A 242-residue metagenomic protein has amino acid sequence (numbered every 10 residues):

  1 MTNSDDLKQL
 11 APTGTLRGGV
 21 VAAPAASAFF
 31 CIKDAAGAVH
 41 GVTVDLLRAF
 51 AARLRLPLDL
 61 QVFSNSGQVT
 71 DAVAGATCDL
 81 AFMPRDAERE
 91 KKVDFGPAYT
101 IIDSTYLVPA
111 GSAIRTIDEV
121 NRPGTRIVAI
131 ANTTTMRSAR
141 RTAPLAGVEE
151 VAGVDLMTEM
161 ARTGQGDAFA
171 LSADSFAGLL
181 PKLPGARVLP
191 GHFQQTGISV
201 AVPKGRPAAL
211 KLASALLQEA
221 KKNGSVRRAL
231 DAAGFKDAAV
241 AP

Functional and structural regions predicted by a protein language model:
M1-K8, T134-E149, Q218-P242: Ligand-binding clefts/hinges and TM-proximal coupling segments of bilobed small-molecule sensing domains
M1-P84, R89, E150, N223 (+1 more regions): Extracytoplasmic small-molecule ligand-binding "clamshell" domains of the periplasmic binding protein/Venus flytrap
F29-A35, L47-P57, G96, T133-A152 (+2 more regions): Ligand-binding cleft/hinge of the Venus flytrap
F50, A72-A74, V120, M160-R162 (+2 more regions): Hydrophobic residues within well-ordered alpha-helices
G67, D71, M83-K92, S138 (+1 more regions): A ligand-binding cleft/hinge motif common to bilobed small-molecule-binding domains
E88, G111-D118, E149, G205-K211: Short helix-loop capping/hinge motifs at secondary-structure junctions, enriched in acidic/polar residues
Y99, V108-R126: Flexible hinge/capping segments at coil-to-helix
T100-G111, A173, A177-Q218, K236-P242: Periplasmic-binding protein-like
